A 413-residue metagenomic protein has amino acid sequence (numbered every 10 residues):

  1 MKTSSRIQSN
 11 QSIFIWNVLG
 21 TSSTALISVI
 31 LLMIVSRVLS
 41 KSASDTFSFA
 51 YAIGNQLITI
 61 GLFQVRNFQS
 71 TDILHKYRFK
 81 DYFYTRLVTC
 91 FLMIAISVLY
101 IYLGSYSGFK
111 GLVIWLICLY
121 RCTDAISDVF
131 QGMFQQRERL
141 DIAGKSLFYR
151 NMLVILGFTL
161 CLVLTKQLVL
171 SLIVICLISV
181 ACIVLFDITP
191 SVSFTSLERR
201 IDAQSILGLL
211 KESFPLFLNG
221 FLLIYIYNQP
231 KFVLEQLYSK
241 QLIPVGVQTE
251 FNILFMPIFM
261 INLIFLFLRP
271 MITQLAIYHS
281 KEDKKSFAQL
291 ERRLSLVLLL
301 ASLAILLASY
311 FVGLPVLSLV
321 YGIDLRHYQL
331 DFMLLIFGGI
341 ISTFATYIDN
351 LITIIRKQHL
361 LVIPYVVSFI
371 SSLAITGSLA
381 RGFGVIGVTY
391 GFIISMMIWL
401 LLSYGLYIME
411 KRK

Functional and structural regions predicted by a protein language model:
M1-N10, W115, D141-S146, L168-L170 (+5 more regions): Interhelical loop/hinge segments that connect adjacent transmembrane helices in multipass membrane
I7, Q11, N67-Y77, T123-L147 (+1 more regions): Membrane-interface junctions at transmembrane-helix termini in multi-pass inner-membrane proteins
S9-A25, A50, N55-I101, L112 (+1 more regions): Membrane-water interface segments that mark the loop-to-transmembrane alpha-helix transition
S9-F63, I94, I155, F214-L237 (+7 more regions): Signature of the first transmembrane helix
I13-S28, R150, S171-F186, P190 (+4 more regions): Transmembrane helical elements of multi-pass membrane transporters/channels
S28, I58-Y77, Q136, F194-T195 (+2 more regions): Helix-loop junctions and terminal segments of transmembrane helices in multi-pass membrane transport/translocation
L39-T46, Y102-I117, Q241-Q248, F311-I340: Interfacial segments at transmembrane-helix termini and the short loops linking adjacent helices
G111-C118, K145-S193, V367-S371, V385-M409: Hydrophobic alpha-helical transmembrane segments
